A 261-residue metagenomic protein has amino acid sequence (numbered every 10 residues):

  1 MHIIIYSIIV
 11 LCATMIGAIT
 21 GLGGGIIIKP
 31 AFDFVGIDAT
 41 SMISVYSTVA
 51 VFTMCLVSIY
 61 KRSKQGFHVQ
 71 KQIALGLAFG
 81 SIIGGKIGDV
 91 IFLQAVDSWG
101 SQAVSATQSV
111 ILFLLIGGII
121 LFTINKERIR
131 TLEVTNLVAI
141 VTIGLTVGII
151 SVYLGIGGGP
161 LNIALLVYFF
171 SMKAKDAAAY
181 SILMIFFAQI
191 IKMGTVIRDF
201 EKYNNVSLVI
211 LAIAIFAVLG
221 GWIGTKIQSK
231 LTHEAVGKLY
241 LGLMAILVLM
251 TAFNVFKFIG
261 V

Functional and structural regions predicted by a protein language model:
M1-M15, D33-S41, K61-V147, R198-V261: Juxtamembrane transmembrane-helix boundary motif
T14, S44-F52, I82, A178-Q189 (+1 more regions): Transmembrane helix-bundle signature of multi-pass membrane transporters/permeases
I16-G25, S151-G159: Short helix-coil transition sites and intra-membrane helix breaks within transmembrane domains of multi-pass
I28-K29, S58-H68, I150-V152, N162-V167 (+1 more regions): Generic transmembrane alpha-helix signature in multi-pass membrane proteins, especially transporters/channels
I28-M42, L161-D176: Interfacial segments of multi-pass membrane proteins
A39-S47, Q70-G76, M172-I182: Membrane-interface alpha-helices at helix entry/exit sites of multi-pass transporters
V134-K175: Transmembrane alpha-helical segments that form core, pore/gating elements of small-molecule transporters/exporters
